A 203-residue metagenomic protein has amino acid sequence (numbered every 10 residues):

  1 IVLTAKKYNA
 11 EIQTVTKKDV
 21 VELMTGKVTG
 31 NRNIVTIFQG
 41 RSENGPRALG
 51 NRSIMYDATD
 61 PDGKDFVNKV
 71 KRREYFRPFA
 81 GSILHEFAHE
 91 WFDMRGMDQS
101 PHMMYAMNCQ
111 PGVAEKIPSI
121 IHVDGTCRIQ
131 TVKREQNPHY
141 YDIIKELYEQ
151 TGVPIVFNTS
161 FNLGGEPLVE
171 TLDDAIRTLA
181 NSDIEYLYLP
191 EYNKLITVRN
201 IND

Functional and structural regions predicted by a protein language model:
I1-D203: Flexible beta->alpha loop and helix N-cap segments adjacent to enzyme active/binding sites
